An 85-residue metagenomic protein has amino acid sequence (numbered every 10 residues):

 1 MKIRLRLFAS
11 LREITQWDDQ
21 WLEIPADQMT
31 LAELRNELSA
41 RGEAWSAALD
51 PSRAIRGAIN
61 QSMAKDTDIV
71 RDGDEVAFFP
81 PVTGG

Functional and structural regions predicted by a protein language model:
M1-G84: Ubiquitin-like/PB1-type beta-grasp interaction modules and other compact soluble beta-rich domains
